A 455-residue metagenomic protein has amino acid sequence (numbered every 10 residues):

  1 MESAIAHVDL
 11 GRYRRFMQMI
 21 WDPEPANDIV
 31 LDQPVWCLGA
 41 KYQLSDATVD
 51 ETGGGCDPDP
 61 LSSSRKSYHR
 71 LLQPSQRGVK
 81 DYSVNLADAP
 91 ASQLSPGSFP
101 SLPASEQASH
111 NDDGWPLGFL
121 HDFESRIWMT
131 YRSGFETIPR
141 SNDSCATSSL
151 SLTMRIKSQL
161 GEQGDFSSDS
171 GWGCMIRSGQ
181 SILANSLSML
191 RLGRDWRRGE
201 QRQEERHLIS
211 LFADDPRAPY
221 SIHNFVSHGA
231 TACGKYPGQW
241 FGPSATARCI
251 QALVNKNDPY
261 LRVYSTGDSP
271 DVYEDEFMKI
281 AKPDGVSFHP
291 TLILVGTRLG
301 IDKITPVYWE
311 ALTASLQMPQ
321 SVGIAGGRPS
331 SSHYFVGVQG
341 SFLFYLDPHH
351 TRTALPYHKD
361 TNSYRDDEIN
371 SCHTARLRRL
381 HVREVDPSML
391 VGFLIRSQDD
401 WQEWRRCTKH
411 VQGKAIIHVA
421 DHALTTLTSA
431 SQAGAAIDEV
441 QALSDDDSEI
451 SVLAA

Functional and structural regions predicted by a protein language model:
E2-S168, W172, N185-L187, R191-A455: Cysteine-dependent deubiquitinase/ubiquitin-like isopeptidase catalytic cores across multiple families
S178-G179, T246: Stable alpha-helical elements in mature extracytoplasmic
S181-L183: Primarily extracytoplasmic ectodomains and periplasmic/lumenal surface modules that are beta-strand-rich
